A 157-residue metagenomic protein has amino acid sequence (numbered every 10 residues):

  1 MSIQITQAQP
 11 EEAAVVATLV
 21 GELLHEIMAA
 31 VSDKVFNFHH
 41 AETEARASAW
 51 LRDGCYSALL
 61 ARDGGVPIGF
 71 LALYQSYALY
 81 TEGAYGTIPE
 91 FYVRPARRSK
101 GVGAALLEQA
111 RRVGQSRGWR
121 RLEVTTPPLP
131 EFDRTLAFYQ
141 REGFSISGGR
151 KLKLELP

Functional and structural regions predicted by a protein language model:
M1-A14, P157: Conserved N-terminal entry element of GNAT/NAT acetyltransferase domains
P10, G21-A47: Conserved GNAT-fold acetyl-CoA-binding loop/helix
S48-L60, T87: A short helix-loop-beta-strand connector motif used in the catalytic cores of GNAT acetyltransferases and, in some
L60, V66-Q75, T87: Conserved beta-strand in the GNAT
F91-R98: A short, internal acetyl-CoA/4′-phosphopantetheine-binding micro-motif in the GNAT/acyltransferase core
R94, A105-R121, S145: Conserved acyl-CoA
R98, R121-T135, P157: Conserved beta-strand-loop-alpha-helix junction that forms the acyl-donor binding cleft
A104, P128-G148: Conserved active-site alpha-helix within GNAT-family acetyltransferase domains
